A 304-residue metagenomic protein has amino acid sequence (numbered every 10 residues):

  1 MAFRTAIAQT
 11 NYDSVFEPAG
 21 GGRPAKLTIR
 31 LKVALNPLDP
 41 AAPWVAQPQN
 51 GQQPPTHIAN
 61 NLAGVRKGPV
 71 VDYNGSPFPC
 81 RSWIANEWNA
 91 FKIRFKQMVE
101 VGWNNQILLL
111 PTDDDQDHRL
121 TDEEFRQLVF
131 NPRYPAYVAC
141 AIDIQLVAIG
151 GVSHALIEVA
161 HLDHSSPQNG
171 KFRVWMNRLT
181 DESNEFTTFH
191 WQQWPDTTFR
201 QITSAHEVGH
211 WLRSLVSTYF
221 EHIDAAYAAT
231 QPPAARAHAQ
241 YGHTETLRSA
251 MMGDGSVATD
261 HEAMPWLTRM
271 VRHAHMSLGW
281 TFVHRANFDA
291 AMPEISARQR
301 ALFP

Functional and structural regions predicted by a protein language model:
M1-T10: Low-complexity, Ser/Thr/Pro-rich intrinsically disordered segments found in N-terminal tails, propeptides, targeting
Q9-P18, A235-G242: Short, surface-exposed beta-strand/loop micro-motifs that present aromatic residues
D13-R30, N36-D143: Zn2+-dependent metallopeptidase catalytic core
K26-A42, Q53-R81, S153-T198, R248-D254: Active-site scaffold of zinc-dependent metalloenzymes
W44-Q53, R173-N177, E262-H273: Short, polar loop/linker segments at the starts of domains and inter-domain junctions
V45, I84, N104, M176 (+3 more regions): Short linear interaction motif-like sites in intrinsically disordered regions of transcription factors
K92-R236: Metzincin-family zinc-dependent endopeptidase catalytic domain
H190-A297, A301-P304: The catalytic-center signature of Zn2+-dependent metalloproteases
